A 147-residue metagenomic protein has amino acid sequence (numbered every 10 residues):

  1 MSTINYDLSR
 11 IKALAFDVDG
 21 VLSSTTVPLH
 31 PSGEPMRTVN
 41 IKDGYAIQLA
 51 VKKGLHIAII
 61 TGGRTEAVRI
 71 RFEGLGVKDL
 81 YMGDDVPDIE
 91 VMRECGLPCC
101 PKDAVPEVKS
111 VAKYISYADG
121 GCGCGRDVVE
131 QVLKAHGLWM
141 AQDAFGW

Functional and structural regions predicted by a protein language model:
M1-F16, L138-W147: Non-catalytic pre-domain segments flanking phosphatase-related domains
S2, T38, A58-I60: Noncatalytic, solvent-exposed loop/strand surfaces of beta-propeller-type extracellular/periplasmic domains
N5, T26-Q48, C100-K102: Basic, amphipathic juxtamembrane/active-site segments that coordinate anionic phosphate or diphosphate groups
D7-L8, V39, K52-H56: Non-catalytic interaction surface on structured domains
D7-T26, M92, G125: Asp-based phosphoryl-transfer active-site loop
V21, I47-R71, M92: Substrate-recognition element of Asp-dependent hydrolases with the DxDx(T/V) motif
L22-H30, R69-G76: Short, basic/glycine-rich phosphate-binding loops at helix/coil junctions that contact nucleotide phosphates
G33-N40, A67, G74-W147: Mg2+-dependent phosphoryl-transfer enzymes with acidic/Ser/Thr/Gly-rich catalytic loops
